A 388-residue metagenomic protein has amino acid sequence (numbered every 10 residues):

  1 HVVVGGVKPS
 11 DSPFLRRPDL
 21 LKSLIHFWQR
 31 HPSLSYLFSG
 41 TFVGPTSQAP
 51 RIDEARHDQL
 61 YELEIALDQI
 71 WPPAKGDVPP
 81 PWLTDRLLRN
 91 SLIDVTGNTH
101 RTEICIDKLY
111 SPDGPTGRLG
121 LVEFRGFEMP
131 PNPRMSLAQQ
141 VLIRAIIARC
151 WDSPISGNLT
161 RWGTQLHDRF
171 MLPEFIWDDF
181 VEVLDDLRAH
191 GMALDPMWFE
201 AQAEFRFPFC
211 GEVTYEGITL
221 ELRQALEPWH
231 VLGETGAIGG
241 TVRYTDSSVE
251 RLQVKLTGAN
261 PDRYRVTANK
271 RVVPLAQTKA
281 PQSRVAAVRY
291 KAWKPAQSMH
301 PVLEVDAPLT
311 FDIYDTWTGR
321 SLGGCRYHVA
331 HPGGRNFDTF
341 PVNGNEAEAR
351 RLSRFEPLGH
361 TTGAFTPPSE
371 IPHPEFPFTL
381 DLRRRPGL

Functional and structural regions predicted by a protein language model:
H1-G5: Aromatic-lined carbohydrate-binding surfaces of glycoside hydrolases
V7-L388: C-terminal accessory/tail domains of diverse enzymes
